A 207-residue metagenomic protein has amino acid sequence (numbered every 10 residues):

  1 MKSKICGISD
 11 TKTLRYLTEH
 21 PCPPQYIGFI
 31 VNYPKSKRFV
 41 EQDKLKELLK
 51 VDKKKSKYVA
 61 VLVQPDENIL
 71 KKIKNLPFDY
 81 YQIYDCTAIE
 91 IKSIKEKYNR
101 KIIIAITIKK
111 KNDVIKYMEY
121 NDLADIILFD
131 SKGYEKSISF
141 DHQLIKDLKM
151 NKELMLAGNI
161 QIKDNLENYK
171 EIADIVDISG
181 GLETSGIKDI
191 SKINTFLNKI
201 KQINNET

Functional and structural regions predicted by a protein language model:
M1-T207: Conserved N-terminal beta1-alpha1 strand-loop-helix module at the mouth
